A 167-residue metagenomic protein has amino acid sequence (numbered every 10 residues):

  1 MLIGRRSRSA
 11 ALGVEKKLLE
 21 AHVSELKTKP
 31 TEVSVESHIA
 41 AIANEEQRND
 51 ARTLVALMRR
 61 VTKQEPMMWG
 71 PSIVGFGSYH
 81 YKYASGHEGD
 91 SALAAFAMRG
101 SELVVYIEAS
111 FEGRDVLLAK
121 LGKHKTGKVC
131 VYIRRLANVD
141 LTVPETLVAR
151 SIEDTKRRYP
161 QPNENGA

Functional and structural regions predicted by a protein language model:
L2-A167: Charge-dense, helix-prone N-terminal extensions
